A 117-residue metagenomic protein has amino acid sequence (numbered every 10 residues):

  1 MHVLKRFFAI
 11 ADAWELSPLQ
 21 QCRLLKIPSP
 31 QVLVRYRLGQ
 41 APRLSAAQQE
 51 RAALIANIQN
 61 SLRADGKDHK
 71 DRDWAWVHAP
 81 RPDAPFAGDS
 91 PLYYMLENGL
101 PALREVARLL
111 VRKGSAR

Functional and structural regions predicted by a protein language model:
M1-R117: Non-transmembrane "mature" sequence context
